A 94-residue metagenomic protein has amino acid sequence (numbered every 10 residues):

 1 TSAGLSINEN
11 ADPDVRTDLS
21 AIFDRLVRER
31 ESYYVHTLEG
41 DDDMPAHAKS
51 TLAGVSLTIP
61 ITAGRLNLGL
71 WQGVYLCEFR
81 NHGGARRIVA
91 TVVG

Functional and structural regions predicted by a protein language model:
T1-G94: Active-site histidine-anchored catalytic micro-motif
